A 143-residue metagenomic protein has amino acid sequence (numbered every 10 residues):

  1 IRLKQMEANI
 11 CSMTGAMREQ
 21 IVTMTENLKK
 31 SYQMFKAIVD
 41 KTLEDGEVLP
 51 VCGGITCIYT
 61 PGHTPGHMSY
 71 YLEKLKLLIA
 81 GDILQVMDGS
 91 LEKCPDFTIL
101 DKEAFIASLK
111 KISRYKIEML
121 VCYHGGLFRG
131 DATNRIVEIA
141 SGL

Functional and structural regions predicted by a protein language model:
I1-E47: Active-site HxH/HxHxD metal-binding segment of metal-dependent hydrolases
K30-M34, V48-I139: Metallo-beta-lactamase
S141-L143: Acidic/His-rich, metal-assisted hydrolase cores and their charged scaffolds
